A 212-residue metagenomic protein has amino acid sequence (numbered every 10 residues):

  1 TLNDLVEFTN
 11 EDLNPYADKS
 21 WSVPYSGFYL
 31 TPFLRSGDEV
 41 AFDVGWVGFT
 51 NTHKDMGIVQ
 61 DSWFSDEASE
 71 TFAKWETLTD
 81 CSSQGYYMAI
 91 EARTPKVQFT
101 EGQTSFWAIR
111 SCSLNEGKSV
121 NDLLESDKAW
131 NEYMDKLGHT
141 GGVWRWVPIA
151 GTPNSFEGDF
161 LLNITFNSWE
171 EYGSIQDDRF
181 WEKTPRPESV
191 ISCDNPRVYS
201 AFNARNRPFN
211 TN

Functional and structural regions predicted by a protein language model:
T1-N212: Short S/T/G/P-rich N-terminal loop/turn motif that feeds into the first structured element of a domain
